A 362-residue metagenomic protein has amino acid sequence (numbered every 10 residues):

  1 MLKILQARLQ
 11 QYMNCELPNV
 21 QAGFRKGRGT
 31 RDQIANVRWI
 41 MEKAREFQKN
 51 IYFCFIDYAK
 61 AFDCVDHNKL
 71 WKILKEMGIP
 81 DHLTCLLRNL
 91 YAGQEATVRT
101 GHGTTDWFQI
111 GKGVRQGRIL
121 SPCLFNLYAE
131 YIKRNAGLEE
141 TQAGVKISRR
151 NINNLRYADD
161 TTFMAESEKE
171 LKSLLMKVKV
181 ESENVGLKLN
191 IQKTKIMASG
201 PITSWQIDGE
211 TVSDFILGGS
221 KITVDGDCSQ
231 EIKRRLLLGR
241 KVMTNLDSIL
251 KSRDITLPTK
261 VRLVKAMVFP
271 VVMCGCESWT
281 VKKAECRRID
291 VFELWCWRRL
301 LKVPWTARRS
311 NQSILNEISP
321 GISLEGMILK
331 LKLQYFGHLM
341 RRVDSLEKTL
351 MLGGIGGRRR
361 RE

Functional and structural regions predicted by a protein language model:
M1-Y128: Conserved pre-catalytic core of RNA-dependent polymerases
D81-T84, N89, V98-R118, P122-E362: Short linear motifs embedded in intrinsically disordered, charge-biased segments
